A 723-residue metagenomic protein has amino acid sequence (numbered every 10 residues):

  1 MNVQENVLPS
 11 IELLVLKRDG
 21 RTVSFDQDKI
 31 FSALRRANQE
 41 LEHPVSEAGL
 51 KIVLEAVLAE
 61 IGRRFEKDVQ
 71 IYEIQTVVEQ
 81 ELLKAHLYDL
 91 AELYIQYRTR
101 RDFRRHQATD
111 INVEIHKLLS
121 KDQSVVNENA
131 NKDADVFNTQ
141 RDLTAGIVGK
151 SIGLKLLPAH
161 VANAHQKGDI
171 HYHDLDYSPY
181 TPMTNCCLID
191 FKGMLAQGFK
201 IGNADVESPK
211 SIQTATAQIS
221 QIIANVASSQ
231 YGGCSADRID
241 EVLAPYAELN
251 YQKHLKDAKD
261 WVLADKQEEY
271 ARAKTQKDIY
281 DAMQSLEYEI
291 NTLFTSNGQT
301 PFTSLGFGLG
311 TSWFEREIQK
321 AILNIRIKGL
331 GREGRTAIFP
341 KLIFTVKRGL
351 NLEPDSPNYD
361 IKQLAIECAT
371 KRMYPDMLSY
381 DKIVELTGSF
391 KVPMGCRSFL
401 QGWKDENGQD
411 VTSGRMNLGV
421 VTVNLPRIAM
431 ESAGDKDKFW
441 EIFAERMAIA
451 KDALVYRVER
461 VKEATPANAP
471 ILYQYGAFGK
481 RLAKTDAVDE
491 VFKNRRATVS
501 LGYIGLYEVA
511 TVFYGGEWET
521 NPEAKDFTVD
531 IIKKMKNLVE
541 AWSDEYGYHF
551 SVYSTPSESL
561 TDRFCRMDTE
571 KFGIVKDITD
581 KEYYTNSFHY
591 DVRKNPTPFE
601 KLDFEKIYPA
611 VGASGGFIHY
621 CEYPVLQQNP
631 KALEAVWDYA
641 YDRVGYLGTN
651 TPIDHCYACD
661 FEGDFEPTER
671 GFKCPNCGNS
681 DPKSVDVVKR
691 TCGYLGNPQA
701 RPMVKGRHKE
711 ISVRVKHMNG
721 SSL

Functional and structural regions predicted by a protein language model:
M1-L118, H708-K709, V713-R714: Charged, amphipathic alpha-helical regulatory modules used for macromolecular assembly or allosteric control
L13, V57-R63, T303-S304, E508-A510 (+2 more regions): Short, hydrophobic beta-strand segments
A56-G62, L82, F527-A541, E710-S722: Short, mixed-charge aromatic SLiMs
R100-R104, I111-R495, G516-E517, N521-K683 (+1 more regions): Conserved catalytic cores of very large enzyme subunits
E241, V499-V512, K533, R690: Contiguous, well-ordered alpha-helical segments that form the cores/surfaces of helical PPI scaffolds
K277-M283, E287, V512, V704-S712: Metallocofactor- and cofactor-centric catalytic cores in central/energy metabolism, strongly enriched
G678-L723: Long insertion/accessory domains within large nucleic-acid-processing enzymes
